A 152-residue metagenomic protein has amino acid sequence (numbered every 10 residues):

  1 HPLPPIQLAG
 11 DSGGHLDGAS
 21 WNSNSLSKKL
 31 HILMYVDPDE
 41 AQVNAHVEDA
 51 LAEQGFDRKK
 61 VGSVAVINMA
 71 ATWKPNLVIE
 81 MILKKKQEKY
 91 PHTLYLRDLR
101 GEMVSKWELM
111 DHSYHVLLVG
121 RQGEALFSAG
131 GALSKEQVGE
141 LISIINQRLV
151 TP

Functional and structural regions predicted by a protein language model:
H1-P5: A domain-start/cap signature at the N-terminus of enzymes
I6-L30: A short beta-strand-turn-helix
S25-S27, D57-R58, E88, L109-D111: Extracellular/periplasmic catalytic domains that process cell-envelope and extracellular macromolecules
K29-H31, V36-K86: Structural microenvironment flanking redox-active thiols in thiol-disulfide oxidoreductases
P38-Q42, M69-W73, R100-M103, A125 (+1 more regions): Solvent-exposed loop/turn segments at secondary-structure junctions within structured extracellular/periplasmic domains
V64-V66, M81-H112: Short, internal strand/loop/helix patches that form the active-site neighborhood or redox-interaction surface
H112-P152: Thiol-/selenol-based redox modules, centered on thioredoxin-like and closely related oxidoreductase domains
